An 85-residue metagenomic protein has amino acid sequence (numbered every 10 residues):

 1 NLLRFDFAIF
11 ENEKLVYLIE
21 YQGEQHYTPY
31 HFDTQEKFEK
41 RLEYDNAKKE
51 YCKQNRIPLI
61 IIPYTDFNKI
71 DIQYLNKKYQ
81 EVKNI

Functional and structural regions predicted by a protein language model:
N1-I85: Nucleic-acid endo/exonuclease domains
